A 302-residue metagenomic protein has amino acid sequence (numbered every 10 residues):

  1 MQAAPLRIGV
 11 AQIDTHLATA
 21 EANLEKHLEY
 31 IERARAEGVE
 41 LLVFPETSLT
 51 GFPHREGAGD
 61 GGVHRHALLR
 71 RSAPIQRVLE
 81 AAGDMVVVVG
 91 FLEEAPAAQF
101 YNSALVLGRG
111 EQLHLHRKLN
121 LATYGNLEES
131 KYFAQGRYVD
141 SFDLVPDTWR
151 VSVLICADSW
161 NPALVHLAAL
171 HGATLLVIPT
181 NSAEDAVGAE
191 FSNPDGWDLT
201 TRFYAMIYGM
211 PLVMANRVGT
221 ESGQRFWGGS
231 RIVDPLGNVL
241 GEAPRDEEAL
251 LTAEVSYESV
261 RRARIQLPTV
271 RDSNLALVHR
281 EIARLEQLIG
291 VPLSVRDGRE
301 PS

Functional and structural regions predicted by a protein language model:
M1-L41: N-terminal glycine-/serine-/threonine-rich phosphate-binding loop
Q12-D14, P45, R117, N216: Residue-level recognition of beta-strand->loop/alpha-helix junctions
A20, E29-R117, S182-R202, I207-M210: Cys-nucleophile CN-hydrolase/nitrilase-fold catalytic domain and related Cys-dependent amidase chemistry that acts on
R70-V86, C156, W160-L250: CN hydrolase (nitrilase-like) catalytic-core segments centered on the catalytic cysteine and neighboring Lys/Glu
A73, A95-L199, I265-T269: Active-site catalytic loop in hydrolytic enzyme cores
V89-F91, N102-V106, D140, S230-I232 (+1 more regions): Short beta-strand scaffold segments in enzyme catalytic cores
F203, P211-S302: C-terminal beta-strand edge segments of enzyme domains
